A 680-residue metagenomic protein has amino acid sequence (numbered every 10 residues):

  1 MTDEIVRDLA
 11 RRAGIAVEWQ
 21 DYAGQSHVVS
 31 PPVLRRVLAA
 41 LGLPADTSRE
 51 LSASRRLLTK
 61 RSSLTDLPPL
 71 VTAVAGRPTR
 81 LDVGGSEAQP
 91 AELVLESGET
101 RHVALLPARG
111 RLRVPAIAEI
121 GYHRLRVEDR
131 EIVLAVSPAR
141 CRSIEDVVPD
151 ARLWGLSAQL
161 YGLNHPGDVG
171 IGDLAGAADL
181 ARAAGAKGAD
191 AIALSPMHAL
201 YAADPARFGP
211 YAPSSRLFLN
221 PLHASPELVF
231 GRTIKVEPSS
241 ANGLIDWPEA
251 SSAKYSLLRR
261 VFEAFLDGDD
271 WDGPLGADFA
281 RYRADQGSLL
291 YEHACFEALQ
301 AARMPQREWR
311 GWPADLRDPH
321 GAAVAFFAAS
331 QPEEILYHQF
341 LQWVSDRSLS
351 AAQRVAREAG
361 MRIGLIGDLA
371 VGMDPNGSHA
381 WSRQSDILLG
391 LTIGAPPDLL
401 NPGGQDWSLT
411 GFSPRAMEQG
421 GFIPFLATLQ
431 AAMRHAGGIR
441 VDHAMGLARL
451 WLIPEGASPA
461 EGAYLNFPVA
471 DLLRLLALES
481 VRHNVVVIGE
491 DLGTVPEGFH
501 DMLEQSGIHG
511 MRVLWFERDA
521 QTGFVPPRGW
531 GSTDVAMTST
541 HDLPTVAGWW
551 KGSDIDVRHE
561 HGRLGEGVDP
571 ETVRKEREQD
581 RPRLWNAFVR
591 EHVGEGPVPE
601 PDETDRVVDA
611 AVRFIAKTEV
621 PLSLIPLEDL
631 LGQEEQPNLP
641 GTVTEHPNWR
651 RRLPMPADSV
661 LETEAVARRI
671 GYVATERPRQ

Functional and structural regions predicted by a protein language model:
M1-L194, F230-E237, L473, V481-V486 (+5 more regions): Carbohydrate-interacting/catalytic domains
A39-G76, E92-R111, P115-V127, V133-S382: Acidic/aromatic-lined carbohydrate-recognition and catalytic surfaces of CAZymes acting on diverse glycans
A203-D346, G372-L622, E628-D629, T644-E645 (+1 more regions): Alpha-amylase-like alpha-glycosidases and glucanotransferases acting on alpha-linked glucans and related
